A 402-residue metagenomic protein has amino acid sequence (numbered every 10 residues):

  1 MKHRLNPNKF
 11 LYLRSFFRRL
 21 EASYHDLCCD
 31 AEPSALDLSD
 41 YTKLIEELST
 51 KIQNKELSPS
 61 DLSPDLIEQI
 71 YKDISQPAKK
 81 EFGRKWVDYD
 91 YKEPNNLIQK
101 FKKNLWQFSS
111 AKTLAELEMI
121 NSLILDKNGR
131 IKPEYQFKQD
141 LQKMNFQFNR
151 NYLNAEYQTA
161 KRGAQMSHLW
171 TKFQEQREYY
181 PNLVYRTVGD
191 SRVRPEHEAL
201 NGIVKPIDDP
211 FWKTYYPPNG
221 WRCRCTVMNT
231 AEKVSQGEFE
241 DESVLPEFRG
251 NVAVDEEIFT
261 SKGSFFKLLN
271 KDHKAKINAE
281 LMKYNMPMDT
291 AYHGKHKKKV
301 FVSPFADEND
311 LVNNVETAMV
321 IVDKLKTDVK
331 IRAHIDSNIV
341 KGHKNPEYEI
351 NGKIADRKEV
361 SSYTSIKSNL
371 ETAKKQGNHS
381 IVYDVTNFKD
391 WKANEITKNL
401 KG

Functional and structural regions predicted by a protein language model:
M1-F148, A231-H293: N-terminal leader/targeting and assembly helices and adjacent pre-domain segments
D126, E134-K138, Q142-Y179: Internal glycine-rich, Lys/Arg-flanked active-site/core loops of soluble domains
A160-K233, D323-I331: Conserved short secondary-structure elements within globular domains
R194, I203-D208, P218-N219, Q236 (+3 more regions): A recognition module on extended beta-rich or small alphabeta surfaces enriched in W/G with H and D/E
N285-D336, V360-G402: Metal-dependent nuclease catalytic core centered on acidic motifs
K341-K344, N351: A short, glycine/Asx- and small/polar-enriched loop/turn that sits immediately N-terminal to a beta-strand
Y348-E359: Conserved catalytic cores of phosphodiester-cleaving nucleases, focusing on short active-site segments
